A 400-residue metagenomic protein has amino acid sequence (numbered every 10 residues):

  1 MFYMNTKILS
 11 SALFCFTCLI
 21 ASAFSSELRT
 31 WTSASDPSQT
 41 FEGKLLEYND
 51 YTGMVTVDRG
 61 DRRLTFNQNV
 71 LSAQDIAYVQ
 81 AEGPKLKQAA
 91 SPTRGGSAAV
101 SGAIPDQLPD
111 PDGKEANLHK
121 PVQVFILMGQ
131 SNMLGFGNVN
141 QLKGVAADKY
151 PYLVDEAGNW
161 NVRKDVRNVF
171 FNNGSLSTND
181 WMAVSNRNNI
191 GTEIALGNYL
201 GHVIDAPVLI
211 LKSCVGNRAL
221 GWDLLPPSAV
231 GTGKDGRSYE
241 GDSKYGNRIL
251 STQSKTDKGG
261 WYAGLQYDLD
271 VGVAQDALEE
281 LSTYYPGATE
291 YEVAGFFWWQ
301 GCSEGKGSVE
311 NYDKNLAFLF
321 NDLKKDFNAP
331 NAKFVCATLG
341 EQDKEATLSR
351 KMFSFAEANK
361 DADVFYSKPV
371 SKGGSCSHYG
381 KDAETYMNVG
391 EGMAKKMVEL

Functional and structural regions predicted by a protein language model:
M1-K7: N-terminal secretory signal peptides that target proteins for export/translocation
K7-L9, F24-S25, L153: Intrinsically disordered, low-complexity regions enriched in Ser/Pro/Gly/Gln/His and often acidic
S10-A21: Bacterial N-terminal signal peptides
F14, T32-A34, L46, K114 (+1 more regions): Residues embedded in well-ordered secondary-structure elements
S22-I104: Compositionally biased alpha-helical segments
R94-L400: Cell-envelope and extracellular/periplasmic
